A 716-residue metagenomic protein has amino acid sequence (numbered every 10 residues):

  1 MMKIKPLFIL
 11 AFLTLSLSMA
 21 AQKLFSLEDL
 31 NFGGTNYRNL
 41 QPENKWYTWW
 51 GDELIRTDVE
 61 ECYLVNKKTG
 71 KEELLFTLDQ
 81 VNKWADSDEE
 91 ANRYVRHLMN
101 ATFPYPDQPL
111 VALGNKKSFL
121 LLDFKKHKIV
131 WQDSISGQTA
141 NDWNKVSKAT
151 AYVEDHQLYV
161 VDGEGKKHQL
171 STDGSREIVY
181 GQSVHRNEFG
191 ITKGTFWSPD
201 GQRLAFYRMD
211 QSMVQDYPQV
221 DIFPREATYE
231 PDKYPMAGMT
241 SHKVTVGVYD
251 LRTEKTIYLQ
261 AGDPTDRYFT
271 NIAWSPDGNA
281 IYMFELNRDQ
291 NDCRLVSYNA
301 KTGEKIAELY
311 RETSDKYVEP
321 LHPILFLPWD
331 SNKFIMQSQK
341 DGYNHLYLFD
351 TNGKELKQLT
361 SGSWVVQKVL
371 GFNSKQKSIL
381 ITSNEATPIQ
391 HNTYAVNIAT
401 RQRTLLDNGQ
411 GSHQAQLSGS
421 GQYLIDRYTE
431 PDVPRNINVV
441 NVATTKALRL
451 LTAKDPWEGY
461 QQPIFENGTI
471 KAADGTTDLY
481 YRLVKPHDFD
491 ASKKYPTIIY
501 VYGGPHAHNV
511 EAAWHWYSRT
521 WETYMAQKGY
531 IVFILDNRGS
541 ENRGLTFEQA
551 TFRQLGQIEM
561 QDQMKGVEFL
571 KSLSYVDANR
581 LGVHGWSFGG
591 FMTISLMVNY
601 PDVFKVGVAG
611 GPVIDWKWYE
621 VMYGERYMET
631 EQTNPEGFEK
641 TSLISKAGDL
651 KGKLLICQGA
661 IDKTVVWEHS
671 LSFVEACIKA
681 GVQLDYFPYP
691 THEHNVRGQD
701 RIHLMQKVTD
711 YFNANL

Functional and structural regions predicted by a protein language model:
M1-S26: Bacterial Sec-dependent N-terminal signal peptides
K3, A101-F103, D232, Y317 (+4 more regions): Compositionally biased, intrinsically disordered/low-complexity regions enriched for serine, proline and threonine
I4-P6, K377, K528, Q549: Intrinsic disorder/low-complexity segments enriched in polar/small residues
P6, L17, T192, V220-D221 (+14 more regions): Short, intrinsically disordered/low-complexity patches at protein termini and at juxtamembrane boundaries
L7-I9, L13, T270, T393 (+1 more regions): Intrinsically disordered and other compositionally biased segments
A20-L406, Q410-Q414, Q422-Y423, P431-V433 (+1 more regions): Beta-propeller folds
D216, A273, Q414-L716: Serine-hydrolase catalytic core recognition
